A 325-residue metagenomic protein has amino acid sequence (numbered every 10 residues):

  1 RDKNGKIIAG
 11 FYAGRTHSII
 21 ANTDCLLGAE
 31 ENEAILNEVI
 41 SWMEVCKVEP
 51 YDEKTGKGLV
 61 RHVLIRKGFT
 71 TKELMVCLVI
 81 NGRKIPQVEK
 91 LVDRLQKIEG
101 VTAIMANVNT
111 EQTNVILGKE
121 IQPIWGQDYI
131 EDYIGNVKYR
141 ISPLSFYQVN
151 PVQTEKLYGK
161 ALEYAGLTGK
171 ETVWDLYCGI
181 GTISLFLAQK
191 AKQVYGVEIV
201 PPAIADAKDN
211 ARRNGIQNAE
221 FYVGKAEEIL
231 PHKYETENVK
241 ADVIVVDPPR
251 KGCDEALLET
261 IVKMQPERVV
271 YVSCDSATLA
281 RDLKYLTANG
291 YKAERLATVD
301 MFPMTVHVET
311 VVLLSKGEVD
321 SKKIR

Functional and structural regions predicted by a protein language model:
R1-K3, I65-R66: Composition-driven low-complexity segments enriched in polar/acidic and proline residues
N4, R15, F69-T71, I134: A generic beta-sheet turn/junction motif
G5, H17-A21, G317-R325: Flexible, glycine-/basic-rich loop-and-beta segments that form/coincide with the SAM-dependent methyltransferase
G10-A13, C77-V79, A207: Short, acidic/hydrophobic/Gly-rich beta-strand patch recurrent on exposed beta strands that often constitutes part
I19-L59, G82-V108: Internal alpha/beta scaffold segment
K57-T70: Short edge beta-strands and adjacent turn/loop segments
I65, K72-N81, K138-S142, V243: Short, aliphatic-rich beta-strand segments
Q87-D93, K97-I98, T102-R325: Rossmann-like S-adenosyl-L-methionine
